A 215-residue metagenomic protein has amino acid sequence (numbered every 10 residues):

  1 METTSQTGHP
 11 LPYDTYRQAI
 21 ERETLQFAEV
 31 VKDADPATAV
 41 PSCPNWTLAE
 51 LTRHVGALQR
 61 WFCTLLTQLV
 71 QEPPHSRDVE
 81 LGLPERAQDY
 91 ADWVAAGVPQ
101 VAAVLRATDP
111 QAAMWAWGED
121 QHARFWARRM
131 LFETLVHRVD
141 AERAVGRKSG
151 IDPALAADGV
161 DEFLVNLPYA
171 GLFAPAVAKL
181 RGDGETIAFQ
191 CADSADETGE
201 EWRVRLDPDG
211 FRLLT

Functional and structural regions predicted by a protein language model:
M1-A19, E23, E29-P44, T67-Q71 (+4 more regions): Structured surface interface patches that mediate subunit assembly and partner/cofactor docking
Y13, I20, P44, L48 (+5 more regions): Generic structural signal for well-ordered secondary structure
Q18, A49, R53, D92 (+1 more regions): A generic "alpha-helical surface" signal
E23-Q26, L58-W61, G97-Q100, V104-A107 (+2 more regions): Amphipathic, well-ordered alpha-helical segments in soluble domains
A49-P74: Conserved alpha-helical segments that form or flank metal/cofactor-binding pockets of metalloenzymes
P73-A127: Hydrophobic/aromatic-rich structural module bridging two neighboring secondary-structure elements via a short loop
